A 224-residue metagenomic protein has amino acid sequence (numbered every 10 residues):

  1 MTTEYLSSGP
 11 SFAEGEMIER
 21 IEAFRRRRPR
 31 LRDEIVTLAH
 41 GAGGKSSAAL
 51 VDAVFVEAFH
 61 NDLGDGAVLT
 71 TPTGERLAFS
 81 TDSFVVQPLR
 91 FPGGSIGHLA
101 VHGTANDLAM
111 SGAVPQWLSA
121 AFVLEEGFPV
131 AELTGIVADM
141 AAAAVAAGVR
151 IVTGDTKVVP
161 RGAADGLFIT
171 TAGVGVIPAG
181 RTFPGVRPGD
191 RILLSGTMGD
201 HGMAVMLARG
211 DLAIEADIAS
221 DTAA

Functional and structural regions predicted by a protein language model:
T2-A224: Helix-biased detector of long, well-ordered alpha-helical tracts
